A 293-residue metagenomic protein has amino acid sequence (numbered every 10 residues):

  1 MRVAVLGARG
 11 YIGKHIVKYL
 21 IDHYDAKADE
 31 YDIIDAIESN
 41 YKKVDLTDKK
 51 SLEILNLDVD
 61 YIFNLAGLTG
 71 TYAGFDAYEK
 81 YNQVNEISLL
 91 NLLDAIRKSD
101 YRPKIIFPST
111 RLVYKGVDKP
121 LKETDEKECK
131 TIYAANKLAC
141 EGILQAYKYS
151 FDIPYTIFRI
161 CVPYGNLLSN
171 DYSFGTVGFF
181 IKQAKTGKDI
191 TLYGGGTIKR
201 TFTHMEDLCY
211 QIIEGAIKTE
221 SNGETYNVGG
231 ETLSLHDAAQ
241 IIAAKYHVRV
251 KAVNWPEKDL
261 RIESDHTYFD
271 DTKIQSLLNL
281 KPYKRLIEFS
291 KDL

Functional and structural regions predicted by a protein language model:
V3-D22: N-terminal Rossmann NAD(P)H-binding glycine-rich loop of SDR-like oxidoreductase domains
L6, Y31, I62-A66, I105-R111 (+2 more regions): SDR active-site strand-loop-helix element
I37-K49: Rossmann-fold cofactor-recognition segment
L46, K50-V84: NAD(P)H-binding glycine-rich loop region in Rossmannoid oxidoreductase-like domains and their noncatalytic homologs
L90-I132: Conserved Rossmann-fold NAD(P)-dependent oxidoreductase catalytic core, especially the SDR/UDP-sugar
K119, Q145-K199, M205-Y210, I242-A243: NAD(P)-dependent short-chain dehydrogenase/reductase
I132, N136-A139: Active-site helix of classical SDR
K188, L192-L293: C-terminal substrate-binding subdomain of Rossmann-fold SDR/epimerase-dehydratase oxidoreductases
